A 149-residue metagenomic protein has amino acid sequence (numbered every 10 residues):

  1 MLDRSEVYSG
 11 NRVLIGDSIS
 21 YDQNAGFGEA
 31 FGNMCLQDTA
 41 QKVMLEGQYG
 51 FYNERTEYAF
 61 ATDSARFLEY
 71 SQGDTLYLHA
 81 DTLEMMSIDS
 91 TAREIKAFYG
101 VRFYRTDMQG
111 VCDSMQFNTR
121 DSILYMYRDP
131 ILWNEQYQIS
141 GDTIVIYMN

Functional and structural regions predicted by a protein language model:
M1-N149: Structural signature for solvent-exposed beta-strand/loop edge elements and short helix-capping sites, enriched
